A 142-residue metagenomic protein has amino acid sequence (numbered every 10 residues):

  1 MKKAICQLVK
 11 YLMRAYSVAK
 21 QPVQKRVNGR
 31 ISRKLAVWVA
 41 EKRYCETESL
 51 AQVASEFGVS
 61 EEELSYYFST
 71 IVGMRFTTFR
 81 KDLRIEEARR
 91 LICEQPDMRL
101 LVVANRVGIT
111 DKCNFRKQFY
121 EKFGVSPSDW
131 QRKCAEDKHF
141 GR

Functional and structural regions predicted by a protein language model:
M1-K42, L50, S55-E61, R75 (+4 more regions): Alpha-helical bundle regulatory/interaction domains
I31-S32, R80-I85: Generic hydrophobic, amphipathic alpha-helix propensity
A40, F68-S69: Two-component transmitter module helix at the DHp-CA junction of histidine kinases
L64, F68, N114-F115, F119: Short hydrophobic/aromatic patch on the recognition helix
T70-I71, E121-K122, K133: Alpha-helical DNA-recognition elements
M74, T78-R80: Short, basic-rich loop-to-helix N-cap that marks the start of a DNA-contacting helix
F119-Y120, G124-P127: Conserved phosphate-binding and hydrolysis motifs of nucleotide-dependent enzymes
